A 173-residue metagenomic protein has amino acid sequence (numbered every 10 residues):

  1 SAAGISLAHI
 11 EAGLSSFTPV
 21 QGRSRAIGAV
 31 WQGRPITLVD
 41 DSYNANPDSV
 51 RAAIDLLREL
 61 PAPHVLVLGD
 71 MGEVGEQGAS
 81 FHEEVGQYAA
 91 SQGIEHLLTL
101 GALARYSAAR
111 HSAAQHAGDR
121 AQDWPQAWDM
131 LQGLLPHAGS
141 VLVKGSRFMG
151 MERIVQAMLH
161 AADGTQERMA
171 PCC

Functional and structural regions predicted by a protein language model:
S1-C173: ATP-dependent carboxylate-amine ligase
